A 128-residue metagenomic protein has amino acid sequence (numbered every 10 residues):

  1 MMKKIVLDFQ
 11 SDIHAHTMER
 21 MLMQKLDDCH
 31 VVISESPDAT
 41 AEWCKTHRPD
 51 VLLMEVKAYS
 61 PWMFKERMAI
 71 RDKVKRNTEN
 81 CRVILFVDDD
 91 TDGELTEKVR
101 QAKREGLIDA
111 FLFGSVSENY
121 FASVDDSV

Functional and structural regions predicted by a protein language model:
M1-M2, Q10-E19, R48-K57, E94-D109: Conserved N-terminal glycine/acidic-rich loop preference
F9-Q10, I33, F86-V128: Output/docking surface of receiver
D12-S34: Two-component/phosphorelay signaling modules centered on CheY-like receiver
E35-V51, Y59-P61: Acidic, metal-coordinating helix/loop segments flanking the phosphotransfer/catalytic sites of two-component signaling
K45-H47, K73-N80: Conserved phosphotransfer cores of two-component systems
L52-N77, V87-K98: Conserved phosphotransfer microenvironments
